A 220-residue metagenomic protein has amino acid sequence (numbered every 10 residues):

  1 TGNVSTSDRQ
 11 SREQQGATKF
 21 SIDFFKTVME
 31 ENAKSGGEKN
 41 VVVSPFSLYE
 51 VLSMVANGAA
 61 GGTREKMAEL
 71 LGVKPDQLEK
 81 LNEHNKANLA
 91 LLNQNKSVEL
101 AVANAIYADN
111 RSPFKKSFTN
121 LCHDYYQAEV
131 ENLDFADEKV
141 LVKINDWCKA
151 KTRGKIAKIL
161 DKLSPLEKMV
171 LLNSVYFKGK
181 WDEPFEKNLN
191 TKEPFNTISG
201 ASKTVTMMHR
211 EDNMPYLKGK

Functional and structural regions predicted by a protein language model:
T1-F135: Detector for small/aliphatic-rich hydrophobic stretches
E38, L78-K220: Non-catalytic, conformational "gating/processing" segments within enzyme and secreted inhibitor domains
